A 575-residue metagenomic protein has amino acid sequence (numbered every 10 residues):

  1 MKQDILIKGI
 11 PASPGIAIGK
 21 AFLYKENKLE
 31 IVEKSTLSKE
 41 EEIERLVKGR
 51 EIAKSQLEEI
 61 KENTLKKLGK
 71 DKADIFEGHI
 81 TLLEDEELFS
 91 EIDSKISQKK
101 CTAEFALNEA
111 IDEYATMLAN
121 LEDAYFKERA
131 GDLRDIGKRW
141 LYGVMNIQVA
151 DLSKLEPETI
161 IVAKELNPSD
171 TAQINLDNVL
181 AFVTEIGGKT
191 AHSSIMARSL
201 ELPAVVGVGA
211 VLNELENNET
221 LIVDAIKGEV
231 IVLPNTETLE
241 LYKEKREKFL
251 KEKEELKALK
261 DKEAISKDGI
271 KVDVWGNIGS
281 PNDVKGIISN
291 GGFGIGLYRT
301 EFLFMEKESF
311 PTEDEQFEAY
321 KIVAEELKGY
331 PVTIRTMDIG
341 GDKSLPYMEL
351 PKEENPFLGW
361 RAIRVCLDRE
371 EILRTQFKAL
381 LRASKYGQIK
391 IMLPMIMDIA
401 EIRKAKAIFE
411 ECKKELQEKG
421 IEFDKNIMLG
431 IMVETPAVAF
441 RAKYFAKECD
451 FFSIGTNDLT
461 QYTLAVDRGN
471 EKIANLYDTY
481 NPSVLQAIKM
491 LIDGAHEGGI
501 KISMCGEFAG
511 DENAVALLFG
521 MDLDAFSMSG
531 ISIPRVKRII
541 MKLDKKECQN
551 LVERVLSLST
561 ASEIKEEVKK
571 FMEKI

Functional and structural regions predicted by a protein language model:
M1-E326, V332, T336-I339, R369 (+6 more regions): Non-catalytic, soluble scaffold/interaction modules
K251-I575: Conserved alpha/beta-domain cores
